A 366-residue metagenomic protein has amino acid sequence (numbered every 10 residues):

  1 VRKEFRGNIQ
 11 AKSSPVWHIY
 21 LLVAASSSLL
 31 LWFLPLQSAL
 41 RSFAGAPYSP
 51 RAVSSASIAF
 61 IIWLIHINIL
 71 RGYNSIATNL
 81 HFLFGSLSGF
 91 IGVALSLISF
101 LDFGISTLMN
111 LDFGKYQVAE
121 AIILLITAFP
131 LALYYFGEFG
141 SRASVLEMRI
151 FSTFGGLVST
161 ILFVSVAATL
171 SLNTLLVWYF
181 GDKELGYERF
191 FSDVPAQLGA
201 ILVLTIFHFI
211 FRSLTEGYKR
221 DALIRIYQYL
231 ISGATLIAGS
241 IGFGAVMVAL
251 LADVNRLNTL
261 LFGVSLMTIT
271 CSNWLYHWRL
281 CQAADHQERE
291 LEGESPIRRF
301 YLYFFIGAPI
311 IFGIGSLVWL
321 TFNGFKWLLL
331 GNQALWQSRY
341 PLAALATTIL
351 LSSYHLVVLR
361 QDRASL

Functional and structural regions predicted by a protein language model:
V1-L366: Hydrophobic/aromatic interaction determinants used to assemble and anchor large protein complexes
